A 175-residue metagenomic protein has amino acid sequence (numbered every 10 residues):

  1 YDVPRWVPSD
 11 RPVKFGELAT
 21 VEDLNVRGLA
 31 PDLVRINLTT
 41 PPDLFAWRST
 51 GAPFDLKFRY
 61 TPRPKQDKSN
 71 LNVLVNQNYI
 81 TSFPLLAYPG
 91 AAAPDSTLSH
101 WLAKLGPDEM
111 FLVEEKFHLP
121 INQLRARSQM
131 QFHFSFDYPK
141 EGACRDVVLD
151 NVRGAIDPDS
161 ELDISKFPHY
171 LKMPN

Functional and structural regions predicted by a protein language model:
Y1-N175: Solvent-exposed alpha-helical segments and adjacent loops that form catalytic or protein-interaction surfaces
